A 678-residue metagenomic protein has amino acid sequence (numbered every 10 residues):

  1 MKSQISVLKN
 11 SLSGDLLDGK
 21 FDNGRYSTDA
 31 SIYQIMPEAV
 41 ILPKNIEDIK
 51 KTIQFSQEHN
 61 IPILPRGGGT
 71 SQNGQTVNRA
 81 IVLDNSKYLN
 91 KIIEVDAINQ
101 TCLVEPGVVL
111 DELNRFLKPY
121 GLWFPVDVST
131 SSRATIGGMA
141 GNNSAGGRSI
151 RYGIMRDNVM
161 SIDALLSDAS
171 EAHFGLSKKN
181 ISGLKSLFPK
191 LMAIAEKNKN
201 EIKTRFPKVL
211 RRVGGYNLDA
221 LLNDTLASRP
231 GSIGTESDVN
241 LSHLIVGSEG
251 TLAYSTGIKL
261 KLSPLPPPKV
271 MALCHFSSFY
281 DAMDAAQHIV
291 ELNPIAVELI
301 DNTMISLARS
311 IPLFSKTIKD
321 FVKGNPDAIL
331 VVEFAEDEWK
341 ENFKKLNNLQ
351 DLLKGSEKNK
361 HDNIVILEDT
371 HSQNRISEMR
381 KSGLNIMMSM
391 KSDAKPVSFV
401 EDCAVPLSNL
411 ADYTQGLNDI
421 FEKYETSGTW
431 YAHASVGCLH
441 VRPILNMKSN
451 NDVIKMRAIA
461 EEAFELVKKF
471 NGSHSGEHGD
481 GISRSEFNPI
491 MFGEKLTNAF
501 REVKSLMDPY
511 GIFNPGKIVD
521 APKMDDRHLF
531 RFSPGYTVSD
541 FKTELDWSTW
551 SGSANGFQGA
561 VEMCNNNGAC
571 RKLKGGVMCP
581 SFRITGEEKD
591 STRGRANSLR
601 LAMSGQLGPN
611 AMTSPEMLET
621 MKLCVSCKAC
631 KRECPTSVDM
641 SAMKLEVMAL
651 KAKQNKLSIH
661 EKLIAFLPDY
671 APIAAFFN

Functional and structural regions predicted by a protein language model:
M1-Q54, E58, G68-Q100, S129 (+6 more regions): N-terminal flexible segment immediately upstream of the FAD-binding catalytic core in FAD-dependent oxidoreductases
L8, S31-I63, N85-V128, A140 (+4 more regions): N-terminal glycine-rich flavin-associated loop
S31, M139-G141, A145, S149-M379 (+4 more regions): C-terminal substrate-binding/cap subdomain adjacent to the FAD-binding core in PCMH-type and related FAD-linked
M160-I162, S170, S177, G183-E196 (+3 more regions): Polar, glycine-rich mid-to-C-terminal structural blocks that act as macromolecule-binding/assembly scaffolds
L307-K323, N374-G383, H440-M456, R484-T497 (+2 more regions): Short glycine/threonine-rich loop-to-helix capping motif typified by GTGT followed within a few residues by an Asp-Pro
M390-A394, G608-N678: Iron-sulfur-cluster electron-transfer modules
P515-V519, M563-S598, A629-M648: Iron-sulfur cluster-binding cysteine motifs and their immediate structural context in ferredoxin-like electron-transfer
K542-N566, G605-S626: Ferredoxin-like iron-sulfur electron-transfer modules
